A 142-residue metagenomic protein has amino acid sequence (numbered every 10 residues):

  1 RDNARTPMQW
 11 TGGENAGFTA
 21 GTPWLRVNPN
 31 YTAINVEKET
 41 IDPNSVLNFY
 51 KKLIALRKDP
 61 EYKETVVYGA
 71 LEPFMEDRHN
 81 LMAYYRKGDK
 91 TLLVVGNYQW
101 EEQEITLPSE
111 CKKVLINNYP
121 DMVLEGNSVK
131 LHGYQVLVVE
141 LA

Functional and structural regions predicted by a protein language model:
R1-L92, Y98-E104: Loop/helix patches that line or flank the sugar-binding groove of alpha-linked glycan CAZymes
E14, Y119-P120, A142: Short, solvent-exposed coil/turn elements at secondary-structure transition points
S45-N48, S109, S128: Generic serine detector
H79, K113-V114, V129, V139: Intrinsic-disorder/low-complexity peptide segments enriched for small residues
G96, V123: A conserved amphipathic helix/loop scaffold that creates a polar/acidic microenvironment used either to coordinate
N97-Y98, L141: Residues immediately flanking
E102-Y119: Beta-strand-rich binding/interaction modules
E125-A142: C-terminal beta-strand-rich structural cap/linker in extracellular carbohydrate-active enzymes
